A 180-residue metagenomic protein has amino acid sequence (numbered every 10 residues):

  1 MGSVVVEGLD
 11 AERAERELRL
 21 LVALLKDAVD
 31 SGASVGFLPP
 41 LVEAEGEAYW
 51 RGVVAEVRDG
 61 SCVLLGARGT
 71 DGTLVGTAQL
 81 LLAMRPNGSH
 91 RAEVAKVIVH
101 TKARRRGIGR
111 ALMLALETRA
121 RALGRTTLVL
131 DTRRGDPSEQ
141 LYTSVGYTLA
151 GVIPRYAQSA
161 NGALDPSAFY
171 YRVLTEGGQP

Functional and structural regions predicted by a protein language model:
G2-S3, L9-R13, S159-P180: Terminal substrate-recognition subdomain of acyl/acetyltransferases
E7-K96, H100-K102, M113-L114, R119 (+1 more regions): Acetyl-CoA-dependent GNAT
V99, T132-R133: Short amphipathic helical patch at the helix-1/turn junction of helix-turn-helix
R104, R121, T143: Short polybasic/polar patches that bind polyanions
G107-G109: Conserved G/P- and acidic residue-centered "switch" motifs that form tight phosphate/ATP-binding loops in soluble
M113, A120-T132: Conserved GNAT acetyl-CoA-binding A-motif
T127-D131, T143, T148-P166: Conserved catalytic-core motifs of GNAT/GCN5-like acyltransferases
S138: Helix-turn-helix
